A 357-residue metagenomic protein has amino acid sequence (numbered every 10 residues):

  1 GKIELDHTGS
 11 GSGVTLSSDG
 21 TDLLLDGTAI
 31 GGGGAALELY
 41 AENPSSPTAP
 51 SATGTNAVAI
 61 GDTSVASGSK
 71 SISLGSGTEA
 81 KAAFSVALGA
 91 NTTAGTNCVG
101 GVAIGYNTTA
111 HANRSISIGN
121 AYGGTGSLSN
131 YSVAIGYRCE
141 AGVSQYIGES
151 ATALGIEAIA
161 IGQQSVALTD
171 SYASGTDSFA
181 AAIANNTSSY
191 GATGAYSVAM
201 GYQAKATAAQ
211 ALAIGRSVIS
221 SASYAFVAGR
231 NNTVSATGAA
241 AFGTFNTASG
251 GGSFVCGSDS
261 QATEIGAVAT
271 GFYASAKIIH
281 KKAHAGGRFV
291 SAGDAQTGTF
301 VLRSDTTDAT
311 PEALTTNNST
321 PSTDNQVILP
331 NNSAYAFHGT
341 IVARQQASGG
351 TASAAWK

Functional and structural regions predicted by a protein language model:
G1-G11, L16, D22-G34, P44 (+3 more regions): Low-complexity, small-hydrophobic/phenylalanine-enriched stretches that adopt extended beta/coil conformations used
K2-L5, G9-V14, A29-G32, A49 (+2 more regions): Short, surface-exposed beta-strand/loop "edge" segments at domain boundaries and coil↔beta transitions
S12, D19, A195, I279 (+1 more regions): Residues that flank catalytic or metal-binding motifs in active/ligand-binding sites
S18-G33, A59-T63, I278, G339: Short, surface-exposed terminal/edge motifs of secreted or surface/virion proteins that either
L24, S291, A347-G349: Residue-level signal for secondary-structure boundary sites
G34-V327, A343-Q345: Periodic small-residue-enriched repeat registers in elongated scaffold domains
T320-K357: Beta-rich globular "head" domains
